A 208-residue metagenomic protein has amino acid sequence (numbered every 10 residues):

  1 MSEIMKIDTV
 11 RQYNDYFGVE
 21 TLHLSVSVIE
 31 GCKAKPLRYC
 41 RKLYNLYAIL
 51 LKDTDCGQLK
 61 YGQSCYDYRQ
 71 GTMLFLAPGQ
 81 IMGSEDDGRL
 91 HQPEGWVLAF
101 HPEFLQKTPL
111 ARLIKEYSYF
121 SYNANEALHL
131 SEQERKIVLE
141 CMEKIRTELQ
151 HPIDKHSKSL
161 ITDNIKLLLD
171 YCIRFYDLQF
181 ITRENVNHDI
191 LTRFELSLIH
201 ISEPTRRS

Functional and structural regions predicted by a protein language model:
M1-D67: Generic protein-terminus/edge-of-domain signal
T54, P78-Q80, F100-P102: Residues immediately flanking
Q58-K60, M82-L90: Short beta-strand His + acidic residue motifs that chelate non-heme Fe in jelly-roll/DSBH and cupin folds
L74, G79-E85, L105-Q106: Histidine-centered metal-chelating micro-motifs
D87-Q150: A hydrophobic/aromatic-rich effector-binding and dimerization subdomain of bacterial HTH-type transcriptional regulators
Q133-N185, D189-E195: An amphipathic alpha-helical interaction segment
H200-S208: Single conserved hydrophobic/aromatic residue that forms the stacking wall/gate of nucleotide- or nucleobase-binding
